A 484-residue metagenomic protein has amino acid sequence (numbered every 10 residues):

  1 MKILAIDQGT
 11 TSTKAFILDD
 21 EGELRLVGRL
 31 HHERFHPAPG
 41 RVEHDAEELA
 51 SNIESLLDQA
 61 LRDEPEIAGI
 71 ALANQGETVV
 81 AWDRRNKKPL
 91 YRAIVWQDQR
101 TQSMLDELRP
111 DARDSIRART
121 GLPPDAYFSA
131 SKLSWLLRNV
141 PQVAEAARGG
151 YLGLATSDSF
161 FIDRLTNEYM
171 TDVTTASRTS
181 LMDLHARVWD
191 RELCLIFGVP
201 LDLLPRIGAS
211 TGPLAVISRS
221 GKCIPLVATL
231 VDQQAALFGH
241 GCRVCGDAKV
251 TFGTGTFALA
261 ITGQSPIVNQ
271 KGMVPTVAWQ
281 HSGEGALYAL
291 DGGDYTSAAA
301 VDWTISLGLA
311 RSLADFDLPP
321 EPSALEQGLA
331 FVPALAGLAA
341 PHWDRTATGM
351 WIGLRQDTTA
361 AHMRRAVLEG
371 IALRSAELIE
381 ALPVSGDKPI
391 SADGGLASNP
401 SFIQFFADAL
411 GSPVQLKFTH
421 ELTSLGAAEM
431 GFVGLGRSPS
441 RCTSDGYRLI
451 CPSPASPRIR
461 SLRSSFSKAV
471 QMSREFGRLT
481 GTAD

Functional and structural regions predicted by a protein language model:
M1-Y91, A118, A209, G221-A228 (+2 more regions): N-terminal glycine/serine-rich phosphate-binding loop of ATP-dependent small-molecule kinases, especially carbohydrate
L4-I6, Q102, R109-T171, L181-D183 (+4 more regions): Active-site core segments that coordinate phosphate-bearing ligands/cofactors across diverse enzyme families
L30, F35, I94-T101, S177 (+2 more regions): Short, acidic/turn-prone active-site loops that include or flank metal/cofactor- and phosphate-binding residues
H32, N74, Q97, T211 (+2 more regions): Residues that line or immediately flank small-molecule/substrate-binding pockets and catalytic motifs
D45, D98, D232: Short, conserved phosphate/pyrophosphate- and ester-handling motifs at nucleotide-, phospho-/glycolipid
R62-W96, P123-S129, D158, I162-D183 (+2 more regions): Short beta-strand-loop/turn "lid" adjacent to the catalytic site in phosphate-handling enzymes
R191, F197-G212: A conserved helix-loop-beta module that forms one wall/lid of the active-site cleft in ATP-utilizing catalytic domains
